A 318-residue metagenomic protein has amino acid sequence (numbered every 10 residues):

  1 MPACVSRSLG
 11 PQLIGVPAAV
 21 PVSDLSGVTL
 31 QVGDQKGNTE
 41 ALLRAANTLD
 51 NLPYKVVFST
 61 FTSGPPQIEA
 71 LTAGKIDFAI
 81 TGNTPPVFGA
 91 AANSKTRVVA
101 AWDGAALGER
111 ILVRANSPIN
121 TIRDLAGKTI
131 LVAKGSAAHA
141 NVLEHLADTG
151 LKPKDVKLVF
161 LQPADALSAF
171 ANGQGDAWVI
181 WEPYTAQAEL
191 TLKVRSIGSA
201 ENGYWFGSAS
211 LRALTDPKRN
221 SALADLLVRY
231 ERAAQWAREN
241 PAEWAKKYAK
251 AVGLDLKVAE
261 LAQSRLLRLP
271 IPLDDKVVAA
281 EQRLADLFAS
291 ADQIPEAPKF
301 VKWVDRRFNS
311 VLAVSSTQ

Functional and structural regions predicted by a protein language model:
S8-K152, K157-F160, D176-V179, S196-S199: Short, glycine-/small- and polar/acidic-enriched structural segments that line small-molecule recognition paths
T84, S117, L158-V159, A164-A251: Pocket-lining segment of extracytoplasmic ligand-binding domains
A90, A147, L190, K250 (+1 more regions): Short polybasic/polar patches that bind polyanions
A171-G175, L266-E281, S310-T317: Short amphipathic alpha-helical segments at helix boundaries and their inter-helical linkers
P217-P295: Secondary-structure end/capping motifs
F288-Q318: Conserved C-terminal helix/tail region of periplasmic/extracytoplasmic solute-binding proteins
